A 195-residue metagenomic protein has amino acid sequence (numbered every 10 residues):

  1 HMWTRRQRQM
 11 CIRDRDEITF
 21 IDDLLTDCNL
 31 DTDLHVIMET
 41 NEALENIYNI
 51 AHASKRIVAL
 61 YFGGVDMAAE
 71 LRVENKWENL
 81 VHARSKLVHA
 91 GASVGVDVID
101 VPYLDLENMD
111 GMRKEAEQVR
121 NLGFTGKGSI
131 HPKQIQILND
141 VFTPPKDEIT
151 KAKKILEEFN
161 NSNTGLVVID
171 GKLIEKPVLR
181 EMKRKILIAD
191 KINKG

Functional and structural regions predicted by a protein language model:
H1-R8, I12: Single conserved hydrophobic/aromatic residue that forms the stacking wall/gate of nucleotide- or nucleobase-binding
R6, T26-L30, H52-A59, T125 (+1 more regions): Glycine-enriched alpha-helix->loop->beta-strand junction motifs that scaffold or abut catalytic
Q7, I50, G63, L87 (+2 more regions): Conserved, mostly hydrophobic/aromatic
Q9, T32-M38, V58-F62, V98-P102 (+2 more regions): Hydrophobic faces of well-ordered beta-strands that scaffold small-molecule active sites in alpha/beta enzyme cores
R13-N29, E42-N46, L71-R84, M109-D110 (+1 more regions): Active-site-adjacent beta->alpha loops and helix N-cap segments on the catalytic face of soluble alpha/beta enzymes
E42-R56: Short amphipathic alpha-helices and their capping/turn segments at secondary-structure boundaries
V81-V96: Alpha-helix-loop-beta-strand connector modules within alpha/beta enzyme cores
L106, A116, Q134-I135, N139-G195: C-terminal alpha-helical cap/extension of soluble enzyme domains
